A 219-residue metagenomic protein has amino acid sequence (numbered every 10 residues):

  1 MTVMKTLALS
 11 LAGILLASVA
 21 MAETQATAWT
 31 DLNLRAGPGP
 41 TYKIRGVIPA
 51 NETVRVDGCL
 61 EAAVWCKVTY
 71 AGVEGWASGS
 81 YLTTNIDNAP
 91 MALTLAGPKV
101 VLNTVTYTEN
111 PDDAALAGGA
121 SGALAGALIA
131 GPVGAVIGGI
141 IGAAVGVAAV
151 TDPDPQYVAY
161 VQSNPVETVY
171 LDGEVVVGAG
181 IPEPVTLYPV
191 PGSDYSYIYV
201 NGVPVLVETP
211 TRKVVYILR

Functional and structural regions predicted by a protein language model:
M1-A8: Bacterial N-terminal signal peptides that target proteins for export
A12, A17-A22: N-terminal signal peptide c-region/cleavage motif recognized by signal peptidases
N33-G37: Core beta-strand residues in small-molecule sensory/regulatory alpha/beta domains
P38-K43: Short alpha-helix capping/helix-loop boundary micro-motifs
V47-G79: SH3/SH3-like beta-barrel superfamily modules
T69-N110, A149-Q156: Boundary regions of SH3-family modules and the immediately adjacent low-complexity/disordered segments in eukaryotic
V100-V161: Short, low-complexity, glycine-enriched hydrophobic/amphipathic alpha-helices that associate with lipid bilayers
S163-R219: Amphipathic, membrane-inserting segments
